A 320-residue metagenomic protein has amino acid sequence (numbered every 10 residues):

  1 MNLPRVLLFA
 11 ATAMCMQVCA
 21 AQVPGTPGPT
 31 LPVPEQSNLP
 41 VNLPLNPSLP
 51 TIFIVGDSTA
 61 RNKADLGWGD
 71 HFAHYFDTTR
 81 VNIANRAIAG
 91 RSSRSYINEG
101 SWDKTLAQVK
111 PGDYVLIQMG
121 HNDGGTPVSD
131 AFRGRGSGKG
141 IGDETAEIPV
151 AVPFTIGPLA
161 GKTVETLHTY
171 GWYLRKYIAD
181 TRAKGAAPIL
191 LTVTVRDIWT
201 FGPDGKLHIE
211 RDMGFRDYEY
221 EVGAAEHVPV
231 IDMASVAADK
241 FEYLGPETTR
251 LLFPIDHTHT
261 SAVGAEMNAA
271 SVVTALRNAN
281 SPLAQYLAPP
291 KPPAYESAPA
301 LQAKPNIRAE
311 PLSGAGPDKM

Functional and structural regions predicted by a protein language model:
M1-R5: Positively charged n-region of N-terminal signal peptides that target proteins for export
V6-Q17: Bacterial N-terminal signal peptides
A21-V33, N42-P44, S48-I54, D65 (+11 more regions): Low-complexity, Gly/Pro
V23-A89, D103-V115, A131-I141: Serine-esterase "nucleophile elbow" of acetyl-processing enzymes
V23-E35, S48, P246-M320: Conserved catalytic region of serine esterases and O-acyltransferases that act on ester linkages in lipids
I88-S93, I198: Acidic helix-start/capping segments at beta-turn-to-alpha-helix junctions
S92-S101: Structural motif
S101-A262, E266, S271-A288: Alpha-helical cap/lid subdomain in secreted, periplasmic, or secretory-pathway luminal O-acyl-processing enzymes
